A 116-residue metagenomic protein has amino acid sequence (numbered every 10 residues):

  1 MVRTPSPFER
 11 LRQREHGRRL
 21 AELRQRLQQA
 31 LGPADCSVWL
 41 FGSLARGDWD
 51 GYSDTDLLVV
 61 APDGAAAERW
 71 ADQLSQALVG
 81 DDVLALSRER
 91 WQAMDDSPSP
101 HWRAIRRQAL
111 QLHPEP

Functional and structural regions predicted by a protein language model:
M1-S37, R46-Y52, A61-P116: Catalytic core of pol beta-like nucleotidyltransferases
S43: Conserved H-loop
